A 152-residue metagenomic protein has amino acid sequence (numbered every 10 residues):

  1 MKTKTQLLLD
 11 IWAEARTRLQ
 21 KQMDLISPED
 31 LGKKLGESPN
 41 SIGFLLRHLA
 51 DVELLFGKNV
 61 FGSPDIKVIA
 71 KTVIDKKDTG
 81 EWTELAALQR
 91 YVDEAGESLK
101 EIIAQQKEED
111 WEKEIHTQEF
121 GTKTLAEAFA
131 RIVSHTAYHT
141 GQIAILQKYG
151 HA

Functional and structural regions predicted by a protein language model:
M1-T3: Basic/polar N-terminal segments that are highly enriched at the extreme N-terminus, encompassing both cleavable
T5, L9-A13, Q20, P28-I74 (+1 more regions): Short, contiguous alpha-helical
W12, R16, M23, V92 (+1 more regions): Hydrophobic alpha-helical core bundles mediating ligand binding, dimerization, or RNAP-core interactions
T17, P28-L31, L54, E97 (+2 more regions): Generic structural signal for secondary-structure transition and capping sites
K77-K113, E127-I132: Acidic/histidine-rich alpha-helical segments that form the ligand environment of transition-metal centers
